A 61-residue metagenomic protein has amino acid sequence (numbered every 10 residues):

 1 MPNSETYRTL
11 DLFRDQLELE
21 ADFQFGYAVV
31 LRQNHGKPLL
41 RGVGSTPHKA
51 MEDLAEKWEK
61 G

Functional and structural regions predicted by a protein language model:
M1-G26: Short N-terminal "domain-start" leader segments that mark the transition from disordered tails or signal peptides into
T9-L12, K49, K60: Intrinsically disordered, low-complexity repeat segments enriched in small/polar residues
E20-L39: Acidic, low-complexity, intrinsically disordered interaction modules
G36-K49: A short, exposed loop/beta-hairpin motif centered on an aromatic-Gly-Thr core
A50-L54: Acidic helix/loop or adjacent segment enriched in Glu/Asp that either coordinates divalent metal
A55-G61: Short arginine-rich
